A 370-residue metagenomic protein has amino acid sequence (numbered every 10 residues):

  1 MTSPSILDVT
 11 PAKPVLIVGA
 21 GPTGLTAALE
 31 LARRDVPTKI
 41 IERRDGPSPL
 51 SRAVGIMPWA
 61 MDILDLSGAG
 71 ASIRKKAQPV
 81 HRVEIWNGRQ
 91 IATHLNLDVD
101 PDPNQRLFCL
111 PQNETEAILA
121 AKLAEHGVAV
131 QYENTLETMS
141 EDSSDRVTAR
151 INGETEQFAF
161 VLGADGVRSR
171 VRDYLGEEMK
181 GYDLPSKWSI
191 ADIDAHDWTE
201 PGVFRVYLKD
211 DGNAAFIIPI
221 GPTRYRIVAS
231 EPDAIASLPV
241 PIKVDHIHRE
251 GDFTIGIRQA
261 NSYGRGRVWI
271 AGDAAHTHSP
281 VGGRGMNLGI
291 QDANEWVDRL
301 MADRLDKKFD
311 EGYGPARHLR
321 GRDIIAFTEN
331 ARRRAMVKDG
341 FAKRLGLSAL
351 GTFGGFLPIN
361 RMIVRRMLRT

Functional and structural regions predicted by a protein language model:
M1-V9, D298-T370: C-terminal helical "tail/cap" subdomain of flavin- and related membrane-associated enzymes
L7-T23: Beta1/beta-strand and adjacent pyrophosphate-binding region of the FAD-binding site in flavoprotein oxidoreductases
V18, P22-A28, R33, L119 (+2 more regions): Conserved mid-domain beta->alpha element of the FAD-binding
A28, L64, E116-L119, A191 (+3 more regions): Conserved structural-core and active-site-/substrate-pathway-adjacent residues in large, well-folded domains of enzymes
A32-R52: Glycine-rich FAD pyrophosphate-binding loop
L50-R52, I56-K122, I218-P219: Active-site-adjacent segment of FAD-dependent monooxygenases/related oxidoreductases
A121, S144-R146, E154, F160 (+1 more regions): Conserved FAD-binding catalytic core of PHBH/FMO-like flavoproteins
Y132-V147: A conserved short coil-to-beta-strand element within the FAD-binding core of flavoproteins
